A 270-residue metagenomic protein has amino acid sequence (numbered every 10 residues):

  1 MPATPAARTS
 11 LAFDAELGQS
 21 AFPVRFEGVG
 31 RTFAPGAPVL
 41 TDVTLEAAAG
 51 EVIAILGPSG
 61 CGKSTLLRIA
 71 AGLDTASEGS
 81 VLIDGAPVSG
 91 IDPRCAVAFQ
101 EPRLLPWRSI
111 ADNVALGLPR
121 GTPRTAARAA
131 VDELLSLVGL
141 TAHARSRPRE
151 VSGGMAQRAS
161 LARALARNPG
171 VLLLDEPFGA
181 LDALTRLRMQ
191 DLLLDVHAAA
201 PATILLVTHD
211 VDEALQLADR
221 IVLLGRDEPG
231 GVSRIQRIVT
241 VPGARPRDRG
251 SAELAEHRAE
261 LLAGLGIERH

Functional and structural regions predicted by a protein language model:
L17-F26, G30-D42: A short, flexible loop at the N-terminus of ABC-type nucleotide-binding domains that lies
A34, D112-A127, L137-V138, D227: ABC-type ATPase nucleotide-binding domains, specifically the catalytic core motifs of the NBD
L56-P58: The feature captures the beta-strand-to-loop junction immediately N-terminal to the Walker
A71: Helix-to-loop junction immediately C-terminal to a conserved catalytic motif
G79-I91: Conserved ABC transporter NBD signature motif
T125-H143, D195: Conserved ABC ATPase "signature" region
S146-R149, R167: Conserved signature/switch motifs of ABC ATPase nucleotide-binding domains
L161: Hydrophobic anchor residue at the start of the ABC signature
